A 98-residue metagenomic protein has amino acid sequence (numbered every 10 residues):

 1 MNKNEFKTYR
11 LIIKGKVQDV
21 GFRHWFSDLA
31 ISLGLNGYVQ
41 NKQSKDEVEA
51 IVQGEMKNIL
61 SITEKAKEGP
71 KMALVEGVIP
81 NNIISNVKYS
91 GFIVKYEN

Functional and structural regions predicted by a protein language model:
M1-N98: Intrinsically disordered, low-complexity, mixed-charge
